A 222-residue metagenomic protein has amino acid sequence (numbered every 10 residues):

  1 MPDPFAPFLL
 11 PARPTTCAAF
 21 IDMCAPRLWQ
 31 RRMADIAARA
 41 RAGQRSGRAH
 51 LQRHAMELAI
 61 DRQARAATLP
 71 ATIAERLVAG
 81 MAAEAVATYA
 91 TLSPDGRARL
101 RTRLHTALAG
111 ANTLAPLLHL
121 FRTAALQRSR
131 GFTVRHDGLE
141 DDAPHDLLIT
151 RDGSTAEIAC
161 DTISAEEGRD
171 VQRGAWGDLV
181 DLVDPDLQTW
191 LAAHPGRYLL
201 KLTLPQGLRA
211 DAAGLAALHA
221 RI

Functional and structural regions predicted by a protein language model:
P2-P11, T15, A25, A38-Q44 (+4 more regions): Metal-dependent nuclease catalytic core centered on acidic motifs
F20-D35: General N-terminal leader/first-domain-start detector
W29-R32, G43-L114: Interdomain/boundary linker segments immediately adjacent to catalytic/signaling cores
T106-H136, V183-L202: Acidic-basic catalytic patches of nuclease active cores, encompassing PD-(D/E)XK and other metal-cofactor nuclease
Q127, L147-I149, S154-T162: Conserved catalytic cores of phosphodiester-cleaving nucleases, focusing on short active-site segments
S129-T150: A short acidic/basic microdomain associated with nuclease active sites
